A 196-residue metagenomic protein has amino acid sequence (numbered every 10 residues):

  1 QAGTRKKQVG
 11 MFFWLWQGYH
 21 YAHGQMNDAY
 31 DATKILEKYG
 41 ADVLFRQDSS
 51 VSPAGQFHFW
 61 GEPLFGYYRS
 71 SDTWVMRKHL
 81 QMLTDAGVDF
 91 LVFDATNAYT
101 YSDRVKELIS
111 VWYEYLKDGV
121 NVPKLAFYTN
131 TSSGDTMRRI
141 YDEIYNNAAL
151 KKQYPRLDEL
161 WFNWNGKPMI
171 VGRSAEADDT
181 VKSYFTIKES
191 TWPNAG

Functional and structural regions predicted by a protein language model:
Q1-G196: Glycan-processing catalytic domains of CAZymes
